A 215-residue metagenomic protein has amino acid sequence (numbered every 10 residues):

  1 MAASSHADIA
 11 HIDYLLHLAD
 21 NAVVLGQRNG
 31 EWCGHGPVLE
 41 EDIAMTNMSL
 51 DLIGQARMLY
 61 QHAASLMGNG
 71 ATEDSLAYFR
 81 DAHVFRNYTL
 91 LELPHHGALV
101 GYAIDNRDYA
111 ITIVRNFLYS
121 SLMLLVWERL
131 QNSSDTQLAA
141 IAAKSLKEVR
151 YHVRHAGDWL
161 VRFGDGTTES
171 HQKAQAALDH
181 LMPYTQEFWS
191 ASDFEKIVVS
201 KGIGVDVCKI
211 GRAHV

Functional and structural regions predicted by a protein language model:
A2-Y14, F79-R115, F163-H171, L181-G204: Acidic/His metal-coordination segments adjacent to aromatic residues that form catalytic metal sites in metalloenzymes
H6-G36, I104-S133, W189: Alpha-helical bundle segments that constitute or directly flank the non-heme di-iron/ferroxidase center
H11-L15, G36-Q55, T112, Q137-V149: Alpha-helical scaffold segments that form or flank carboxylate-/histidine-based iron centers
D20-V23, L50-R57, L118-S121, A143 (+3 more regions): Generic structural signal for well-ordered, non-transmembrane alpha-helical segments in soluble/cytosolic regions
E31-I43, L66-M67, V126-K144, D158-K173 (+1 more regions): Inter-helical turn/loop segments and adjacent helix faces that build the functional surface of alpha-helical bundle
S49-F85, A156-V161: Conserved alpha-helical segments that form or flank metal/cofactor-binding pockets of metalloenzymes
L90-H155: Internal, conserved structured core segments that host functional sites
A213-V215: Conserved small/polar residues in nucleotide/adenosyl-binding loops
